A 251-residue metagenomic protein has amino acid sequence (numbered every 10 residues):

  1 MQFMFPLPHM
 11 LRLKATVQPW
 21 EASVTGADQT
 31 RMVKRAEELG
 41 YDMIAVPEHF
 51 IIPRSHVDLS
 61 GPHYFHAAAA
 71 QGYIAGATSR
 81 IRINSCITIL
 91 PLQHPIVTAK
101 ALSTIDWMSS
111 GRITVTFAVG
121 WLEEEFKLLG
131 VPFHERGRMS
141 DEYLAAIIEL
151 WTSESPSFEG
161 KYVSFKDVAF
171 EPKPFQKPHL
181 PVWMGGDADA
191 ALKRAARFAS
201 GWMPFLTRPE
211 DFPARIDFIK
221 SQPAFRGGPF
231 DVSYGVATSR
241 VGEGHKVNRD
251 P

Functional and structural regions predicted by a protein language model:
M1-A77, K177-L180: N-terminal beta1-alpha1-beta2 module of alpha/beta enzyme domains
M1-W20, R80, L122, K161-H179 (+1 more regions): N-terminal small/glycine-rich loop or linker at the start of catalytic domains across soluble metabolic enzymes
F3-F5, I44-V46, R82-S85, I113-F117 (+3 more regions): Hydrophobic faces of well-ordered beta-strands that scaffold small-molecule active sites in alpha/beta enzyme cores
P8-M10, H49-I51, T88-L90, A118-E124 (+3 more regions): Active-site beta-loop-alpha junctions enriched in small/polar residues
S23-A36, V97-L102, M184-R197, E243-P251: Short, acidic/polar
R54-D58, P91-F198, P213, D217 (+1 more regions): Internal, glycine-rich beta/alpha segment that forms the wall or movable "lid" of small-molecule/cofactor binding
V57-N84, M139-L150, D217-Y234: Alpha-helix-loop-beta-strand connector modules within alpha/beta enzyme cores
A77-R80, S109, A196-M203: Glycine-enriched alpha-helix->loop->beta-strand junction motifs that scaffold or abut catalytic
